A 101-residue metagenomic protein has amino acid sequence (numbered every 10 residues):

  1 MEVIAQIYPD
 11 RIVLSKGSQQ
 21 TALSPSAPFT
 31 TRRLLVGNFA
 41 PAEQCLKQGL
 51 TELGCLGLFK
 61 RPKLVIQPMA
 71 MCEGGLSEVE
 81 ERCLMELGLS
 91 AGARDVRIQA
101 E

Functional and structural regions predicted by a protein language model:
M1-E101: Nucleotide/phosphate-binding catalytic cleft detector across ATP-hydrolyzing and phosphate-transferring enzymes
